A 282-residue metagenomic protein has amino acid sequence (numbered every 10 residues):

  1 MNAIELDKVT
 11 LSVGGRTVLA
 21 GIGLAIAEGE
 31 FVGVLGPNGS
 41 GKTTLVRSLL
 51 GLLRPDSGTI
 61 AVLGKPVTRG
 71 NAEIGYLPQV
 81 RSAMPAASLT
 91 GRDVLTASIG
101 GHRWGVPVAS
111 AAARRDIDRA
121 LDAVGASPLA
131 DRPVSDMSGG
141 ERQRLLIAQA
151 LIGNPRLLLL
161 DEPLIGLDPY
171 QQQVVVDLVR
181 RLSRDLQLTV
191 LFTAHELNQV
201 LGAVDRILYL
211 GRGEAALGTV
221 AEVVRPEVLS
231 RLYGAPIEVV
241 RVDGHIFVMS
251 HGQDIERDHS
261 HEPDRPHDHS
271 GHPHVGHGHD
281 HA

Functional and structural regions predicted by a protein language model:
L50: Helix-to-loop junction immediately C-terminal to a conserved catalytic motif
G58-A72: Conserved ABC transporter NBD signature motif
S110-L129: Conserved ABC ATPase "signature" region
P133-M137, E141: Conserved ABC ATPase signature
N154: Conserved catalytic motifs of ABC-family nucleotide-binding domains
L158-E162: Catalytic Walker B motif of ABC-type/P-loop ATPase nucleotide-binding domains
R225-P226, L232-A282: ABC ATPase nucleotide-binding domains
